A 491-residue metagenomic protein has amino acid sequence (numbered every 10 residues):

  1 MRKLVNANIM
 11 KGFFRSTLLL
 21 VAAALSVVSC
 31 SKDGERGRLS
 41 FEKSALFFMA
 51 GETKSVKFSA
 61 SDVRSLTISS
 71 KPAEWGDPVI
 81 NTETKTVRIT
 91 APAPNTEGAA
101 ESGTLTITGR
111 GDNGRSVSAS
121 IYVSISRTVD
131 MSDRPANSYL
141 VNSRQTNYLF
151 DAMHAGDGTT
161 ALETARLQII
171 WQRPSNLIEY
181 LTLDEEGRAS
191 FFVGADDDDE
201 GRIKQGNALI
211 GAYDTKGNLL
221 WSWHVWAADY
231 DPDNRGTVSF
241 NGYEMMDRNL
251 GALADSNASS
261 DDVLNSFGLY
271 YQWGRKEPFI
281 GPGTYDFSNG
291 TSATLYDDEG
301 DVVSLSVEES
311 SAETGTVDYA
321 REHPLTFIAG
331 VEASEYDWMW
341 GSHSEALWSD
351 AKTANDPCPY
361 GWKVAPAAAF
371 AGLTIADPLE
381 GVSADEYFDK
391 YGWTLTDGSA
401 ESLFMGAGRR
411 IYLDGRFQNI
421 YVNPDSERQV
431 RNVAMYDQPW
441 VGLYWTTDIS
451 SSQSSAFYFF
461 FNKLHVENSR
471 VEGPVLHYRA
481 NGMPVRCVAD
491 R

Functional and structural regions predicted by a protein language model:
R2, L20-F47, G114-S126, C487: Bacterial Sec-dependent N-terminal signal peptides
K3-L18: Bacterial N-terminal signal peptides that target proteins for export
R38-F41, S59-R88, R127-D197: Surface-exposed binding patches on compact interaction domains or structured appendages
P92-G98, D196-R202: Short, surface-exposed loop/turn segments at beta-strand-coil junctions that are enriched for proline with nearby
A99-N113, K204-T215: A short beta-strand micro-motif common to beta-rich folds, especially ectodomain repeats
D130-A161, A212, G217-F267: GGW-centered surface loops in extracellular recognition modules
Y180, R188, G206-A208, P232-D377 (+2 more regions): Short aromatic-cysteine micro-motif
A252, A329-R491: C-terminal, surface-exposed recognition/capping segments
